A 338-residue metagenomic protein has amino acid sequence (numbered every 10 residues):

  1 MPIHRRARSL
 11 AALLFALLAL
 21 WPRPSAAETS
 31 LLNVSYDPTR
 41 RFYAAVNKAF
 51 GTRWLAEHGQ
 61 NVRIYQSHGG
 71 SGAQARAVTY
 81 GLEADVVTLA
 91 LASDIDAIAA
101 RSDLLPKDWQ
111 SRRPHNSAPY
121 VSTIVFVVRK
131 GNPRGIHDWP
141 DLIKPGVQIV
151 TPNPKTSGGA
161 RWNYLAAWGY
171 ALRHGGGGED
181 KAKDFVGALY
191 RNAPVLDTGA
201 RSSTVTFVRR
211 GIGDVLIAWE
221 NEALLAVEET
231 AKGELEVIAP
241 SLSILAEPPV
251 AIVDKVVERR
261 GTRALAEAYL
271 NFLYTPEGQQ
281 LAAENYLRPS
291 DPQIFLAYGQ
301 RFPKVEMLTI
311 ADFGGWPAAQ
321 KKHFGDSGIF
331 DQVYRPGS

Functional and structural regions predicted by a protein language model:
P2-L13, W21: Bacterial N-terminal signal peptides that target proteins for export
L18-S25: C-terminal segment of classical bacterial N-terminal signal peptides
E28-T156, G299, Y334-R335: N-terminal segment of the mature folded domain
V34-Y36, V128-K130, Q148-G175, L189-A193 (+1 more regions): Short beta-strand->loop
A118-S122, K183-Y190, D197-T198, T230-R263 (+1 more regions): Periplasmic-binding protein-like
G131-H137, T156, G169-G177, V256-A264: Short helix-loop capping/hinge motifs at secondary-structure junctions, enriched in acidic/polar residues
H174-S241: Ligand-binding pocket segment of bilobal, Venus flytrap-like solute-binding proteins
V257-S338: Extracellular/periplasmic juxtamembrane helices and adjacent flexible linkers that interface with membrane partners
